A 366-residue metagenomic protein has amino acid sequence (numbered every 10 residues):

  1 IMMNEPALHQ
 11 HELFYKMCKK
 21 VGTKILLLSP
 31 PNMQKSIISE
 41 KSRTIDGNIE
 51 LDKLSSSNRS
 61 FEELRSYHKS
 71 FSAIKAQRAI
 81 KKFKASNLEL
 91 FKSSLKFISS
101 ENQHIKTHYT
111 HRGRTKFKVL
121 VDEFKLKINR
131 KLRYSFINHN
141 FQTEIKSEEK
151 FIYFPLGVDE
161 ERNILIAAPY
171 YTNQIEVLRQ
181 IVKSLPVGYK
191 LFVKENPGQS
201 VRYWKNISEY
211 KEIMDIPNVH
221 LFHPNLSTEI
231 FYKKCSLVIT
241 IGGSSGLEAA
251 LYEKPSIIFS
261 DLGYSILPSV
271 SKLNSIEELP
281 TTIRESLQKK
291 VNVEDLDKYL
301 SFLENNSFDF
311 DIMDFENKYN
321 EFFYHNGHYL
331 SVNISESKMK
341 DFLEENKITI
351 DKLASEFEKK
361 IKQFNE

Functional and structural regions predicted by a protein language model:
I1-S60, Q199: Active-site and donor-binding regions of nucleotide-sugar-utilizing enzymes
P6-H9, P31-K35, G157-E161, P197-Q199 (+2 more regions): Short, solvent-exposed loop/turn segments at secondary-structure junctions
V21-K24, Y189, E253-K254: A short helix->loop->beta-strand "cap" motif at the edges of active sites that frequently abuts
F61-R114, F136-F141, I276-E366: C-terminal amphipathic helix plus adjacent low-complexity, charged tail appended to glycosyltransferase catalytic
S99-I207: Conserved catalytic-core segment of nucleotide-activated headgroup transferases in glycan assembly
I145, I213, I230-K234: Structural alpha-helical scaffold elements that stabilize or flank donor/cofactor-binding regions in carbohydrate
I207-F222: Nucleotide-activated donor-binding/catalytic signature segment of Leloir-type glycosyltransferases, i.e., the conserved
P224-S271: A donor-sugar binding/catalytic signature common to diverse glycosyltransferases and related nucleotide-sugar
